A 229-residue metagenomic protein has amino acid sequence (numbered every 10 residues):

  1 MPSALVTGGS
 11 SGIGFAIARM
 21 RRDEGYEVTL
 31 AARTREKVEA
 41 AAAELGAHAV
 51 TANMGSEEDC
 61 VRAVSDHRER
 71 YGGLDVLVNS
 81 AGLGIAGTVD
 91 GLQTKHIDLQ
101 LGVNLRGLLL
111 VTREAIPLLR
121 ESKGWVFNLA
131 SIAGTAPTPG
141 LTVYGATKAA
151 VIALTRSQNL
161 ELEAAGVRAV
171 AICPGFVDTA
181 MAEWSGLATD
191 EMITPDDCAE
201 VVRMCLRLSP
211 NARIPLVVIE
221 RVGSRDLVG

Functional and structural regions predicted by a protein language model:
S10-S11: Conserved glycine-rich cofactor-binding loop
A52-R62, T94: The beta1-alpha1 cofactor-binding region of Rossmann-like NAD(H)/NADP(H)-dependent oxidoreductases
T88-V89, Q93-L101: Substrate-binding pocket helix/loop in short-chain dehydrogenase/reductase
D90, T138-T142: Active-site loop immediately N-terminal to the catalytic Tyr-X3-Lys motif of short-chain dehydrogenase/reductase
T112, T147: Active-site helix of classical SDR
S131: Residue(s) in the substrate-gating loop at a strand-loop-helix junction that position the organic substrate next
A164, A171-I172, L187-L227: C-terminal helical subdomain
